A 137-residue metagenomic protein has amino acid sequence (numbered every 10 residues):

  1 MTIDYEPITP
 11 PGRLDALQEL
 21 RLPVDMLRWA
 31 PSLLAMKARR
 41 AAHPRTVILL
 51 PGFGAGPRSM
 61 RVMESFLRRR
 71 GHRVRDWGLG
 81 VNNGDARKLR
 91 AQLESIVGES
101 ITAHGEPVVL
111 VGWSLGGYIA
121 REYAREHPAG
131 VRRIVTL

Functional and structural regions predicted by a protein language model:
M1-V47, A55-R61, S65, R70 (+1 more regions): Flexible, membrane-associating and regulatory peripheral segments of lipid-active enzymes
V47-R58, V62, F66-L137: Serine-dependent carboxylesterase/thioesterase catalytic core of lipase-like alpha/beta-hydrolase/SGNH enzymes
